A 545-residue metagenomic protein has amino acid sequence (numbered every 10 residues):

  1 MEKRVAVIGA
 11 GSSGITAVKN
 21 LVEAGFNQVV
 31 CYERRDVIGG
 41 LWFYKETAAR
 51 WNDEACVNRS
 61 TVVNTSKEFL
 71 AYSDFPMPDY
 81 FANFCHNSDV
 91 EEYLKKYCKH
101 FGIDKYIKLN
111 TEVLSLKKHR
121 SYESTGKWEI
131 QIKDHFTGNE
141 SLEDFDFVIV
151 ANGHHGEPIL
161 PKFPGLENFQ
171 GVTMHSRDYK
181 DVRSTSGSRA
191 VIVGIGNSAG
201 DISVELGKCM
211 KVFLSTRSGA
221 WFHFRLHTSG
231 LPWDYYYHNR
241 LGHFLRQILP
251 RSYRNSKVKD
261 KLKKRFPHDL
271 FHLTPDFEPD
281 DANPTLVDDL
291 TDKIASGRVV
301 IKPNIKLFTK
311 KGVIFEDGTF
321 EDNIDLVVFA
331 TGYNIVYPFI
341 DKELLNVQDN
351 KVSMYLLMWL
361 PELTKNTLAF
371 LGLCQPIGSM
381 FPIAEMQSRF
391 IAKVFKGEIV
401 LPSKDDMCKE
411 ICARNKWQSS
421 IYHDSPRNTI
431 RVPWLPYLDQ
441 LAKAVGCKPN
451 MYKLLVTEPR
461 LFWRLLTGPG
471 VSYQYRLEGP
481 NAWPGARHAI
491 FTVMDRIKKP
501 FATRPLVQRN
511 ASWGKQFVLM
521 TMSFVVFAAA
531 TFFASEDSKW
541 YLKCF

Functional and structural regions predicted by a protein language model:
E2-V63, P76-L231, N239-E410, S419-F545: Flavin (primarily FAD) cofactor-binding/catalytic cores of flavoenzymes
E68-P76: Short, basic/glycine-rich phosphate-binding loops at helix/coil junctions that contact nucleotide phosphates
Y236: Basic, ligand-binding patches in group-transfer machinery, especially extracytoplasmic/periplasmic segments
N415-W417: Short, conserved secondary-structure transition motifs
